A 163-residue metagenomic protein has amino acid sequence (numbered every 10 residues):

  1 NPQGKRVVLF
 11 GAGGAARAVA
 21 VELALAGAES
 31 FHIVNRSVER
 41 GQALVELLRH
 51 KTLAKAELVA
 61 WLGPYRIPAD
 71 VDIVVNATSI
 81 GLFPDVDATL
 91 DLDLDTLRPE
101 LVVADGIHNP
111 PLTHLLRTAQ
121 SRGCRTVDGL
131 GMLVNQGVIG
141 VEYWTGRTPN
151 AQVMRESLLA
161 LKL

Functional and structural regions predicted by a protein language model:
N1-Q3, A26, L97-R98: Short, flexible coil/linker segments at domain boundaries that flank nucleotide/cofactor-interacting
G4, E100-V102, G106-L163: Adenosine-phosphate binding glycine-rich loop
G4-A24: Glycine-rich adenosine-cofactor-binding loop
L9-F10, I33, D105: Hydrophobic Val/Ile/Leu positions in short beta-strands of Rossmann-like dinucleotide-binding domains
L25-S30, S121-R125: Conserved S-adenosyl-L-methionine
A26-T52: NAD(P)-binding Rossmann-fold cofactor-contacting core
A54-T126: Rossmann-like adenosine-cofactor binding region
